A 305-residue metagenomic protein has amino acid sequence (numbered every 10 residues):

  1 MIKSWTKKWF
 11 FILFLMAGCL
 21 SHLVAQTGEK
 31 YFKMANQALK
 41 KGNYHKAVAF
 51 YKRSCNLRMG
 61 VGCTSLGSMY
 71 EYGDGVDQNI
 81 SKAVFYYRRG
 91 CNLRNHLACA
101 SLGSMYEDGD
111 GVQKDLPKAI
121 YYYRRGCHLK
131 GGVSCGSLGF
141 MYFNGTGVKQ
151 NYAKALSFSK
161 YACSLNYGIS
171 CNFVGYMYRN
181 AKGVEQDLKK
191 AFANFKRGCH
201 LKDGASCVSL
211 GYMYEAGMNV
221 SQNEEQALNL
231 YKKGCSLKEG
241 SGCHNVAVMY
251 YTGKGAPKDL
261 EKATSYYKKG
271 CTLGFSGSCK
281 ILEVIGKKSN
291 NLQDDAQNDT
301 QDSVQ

Functional and structural regions predicted by a protein language model:
I2-F10: Bacterial N-terminal signal peptides that target proteins for export
S21-A25: Sec/Tat signal peptide C-region and signal peptidase I cleavage site
E29-K46, R53: Alpha-helical segment of the N-proximal tetratricopeptide repeat
K30, M34-A38, S65-Y72, S101-D108 (+5 more regions): Hydrophobic face of amphipathic alpha-helices that form TPR/SEL1-like repeat modules and related alpha-solenoid
A38, L57-G60, Y72-D74, N79 (+12 more regions): Short helix-capping/linker turns of helical repeat alpha-solenoids
